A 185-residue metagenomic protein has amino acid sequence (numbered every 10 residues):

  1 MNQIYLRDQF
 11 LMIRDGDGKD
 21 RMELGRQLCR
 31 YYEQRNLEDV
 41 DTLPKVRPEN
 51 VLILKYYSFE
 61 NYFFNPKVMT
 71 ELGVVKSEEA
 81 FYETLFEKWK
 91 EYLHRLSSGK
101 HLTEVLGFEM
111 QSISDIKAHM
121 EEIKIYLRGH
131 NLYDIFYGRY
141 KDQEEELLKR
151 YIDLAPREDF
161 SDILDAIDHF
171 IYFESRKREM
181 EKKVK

Functional and structural regions predicted by a protein language model:
M1-K185: Acidic, divalent-metal-binding catalytic cores of TOPRIM and closely related two-metal-ion phosphodiester/pyrophosphate
